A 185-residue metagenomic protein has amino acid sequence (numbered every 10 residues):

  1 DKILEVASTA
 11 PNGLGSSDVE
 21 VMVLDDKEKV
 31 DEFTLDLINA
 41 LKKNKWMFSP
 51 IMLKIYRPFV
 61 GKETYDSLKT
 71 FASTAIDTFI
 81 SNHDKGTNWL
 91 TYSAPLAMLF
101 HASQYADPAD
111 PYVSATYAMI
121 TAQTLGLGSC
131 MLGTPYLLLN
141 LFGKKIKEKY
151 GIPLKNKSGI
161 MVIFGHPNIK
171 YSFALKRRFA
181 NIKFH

Functional and structural regions predicted by a protein language model:
D1-H185: Acidic, surface-exposed loops and disordered segments
